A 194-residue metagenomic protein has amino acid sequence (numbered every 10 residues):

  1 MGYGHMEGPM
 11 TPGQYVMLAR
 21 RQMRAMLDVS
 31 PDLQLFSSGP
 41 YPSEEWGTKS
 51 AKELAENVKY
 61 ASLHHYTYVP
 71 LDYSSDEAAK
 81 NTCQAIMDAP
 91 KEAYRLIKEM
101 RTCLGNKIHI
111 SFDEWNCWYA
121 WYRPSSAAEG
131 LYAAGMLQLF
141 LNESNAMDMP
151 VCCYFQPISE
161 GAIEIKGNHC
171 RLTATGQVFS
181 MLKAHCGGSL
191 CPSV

Functional and structural regions predicted by a protein language model:
M1, Y60-Y66, C152-Y154: Non-cysteine beta-strand/loop elements that form the S-adenosyl-L-methionine
G2-Y3, Q22: A generic N-terminal leader/anchor concept
Y3-H5, P9: Acidic/histidine-rich catalytic cores of soluble enzymes
M10-M136: Noncatalytic carbohydrate-binding groove/subsite architecture in carbohydrate-active enzymes
H109-V194: Aromatic/acidic polysaccharide-binding cleft in carbohydrate-active enzymes
